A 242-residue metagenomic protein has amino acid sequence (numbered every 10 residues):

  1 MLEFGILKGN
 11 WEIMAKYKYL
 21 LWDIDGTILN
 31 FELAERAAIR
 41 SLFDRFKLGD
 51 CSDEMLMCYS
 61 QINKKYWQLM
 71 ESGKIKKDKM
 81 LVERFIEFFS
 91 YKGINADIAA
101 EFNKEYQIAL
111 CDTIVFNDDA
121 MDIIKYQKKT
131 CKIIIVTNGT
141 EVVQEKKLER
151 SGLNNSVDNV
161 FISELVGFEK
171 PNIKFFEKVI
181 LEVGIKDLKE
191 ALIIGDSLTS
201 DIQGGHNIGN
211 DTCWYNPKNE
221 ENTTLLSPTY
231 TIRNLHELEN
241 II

Functional and structural regions predicted by a protein language model:
L2-K18, L33, K125, G139-I242: Asp-based, Mg2+/Mn2+-dependent phosphohydrolase catalytic module
A15-D118: N-terminal helical cap/lid subdomain that shapes the substrate entry/recognition surface in HAD-like hydrolases
W22, I135, A191: Short glycine- and Lys/Arg-enriched binding-loop motifs that mark or flank ligand-binding interfaces
N30, F46-K47, K76, S90-G93 (+7 more regions): Short N-terminal micro-motifs specific to bacterial/archaeal maturation and metal-cluster initiation sites
K47, G93, T130-C131, G152 (+2 more regions): Glycine-centered loop/turn motif at secondary-structure junctions
G73, D112, I133, K189-E190: A generic structural signal for short
E101-N103, A109-V115, A120-S151, N159-S163: Substrate-recognition element of Asp-dependent hydrolases with the DxDx(T/V) motif
